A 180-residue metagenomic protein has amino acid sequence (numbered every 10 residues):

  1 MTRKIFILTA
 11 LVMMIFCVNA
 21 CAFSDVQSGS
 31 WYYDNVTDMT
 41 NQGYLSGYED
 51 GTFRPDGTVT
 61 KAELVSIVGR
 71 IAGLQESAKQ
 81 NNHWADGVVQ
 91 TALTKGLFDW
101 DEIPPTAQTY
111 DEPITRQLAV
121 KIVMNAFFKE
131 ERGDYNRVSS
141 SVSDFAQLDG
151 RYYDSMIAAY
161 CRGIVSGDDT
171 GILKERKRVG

Functional and structural regions predicted by a protein language model:
T2-Y33, N41-L118, M124-Y152, V165-V179: Feature responds to low-complexity, polar/acidic, surface-exposed segments characteristic of secreted/exported proteins
M156: Catalytic cores of secreted/periplasmic or lumenal enzymes
R162: Short His/Asp/Glu-rich catalytic/ion-coordination signatures at enzyme active sites or charged loops
